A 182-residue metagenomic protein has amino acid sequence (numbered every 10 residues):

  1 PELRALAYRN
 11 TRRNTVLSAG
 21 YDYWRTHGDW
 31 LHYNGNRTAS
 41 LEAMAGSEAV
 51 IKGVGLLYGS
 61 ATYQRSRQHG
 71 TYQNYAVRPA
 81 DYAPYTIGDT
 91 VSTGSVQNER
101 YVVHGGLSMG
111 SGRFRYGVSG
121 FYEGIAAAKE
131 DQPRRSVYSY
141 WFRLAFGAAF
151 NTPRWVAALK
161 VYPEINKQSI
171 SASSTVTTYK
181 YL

Functional and structural regions predicted by a protein language model:
P1-N36: Short glycine/proline- and aromatic-enriched beta-strand/turn motifs that initiate or cap beta-hairpins
R13, R37-A43, Q97-V103, S136-F142: Residues that define the transmembrane beta-barrel architecture of outer-membrane proteins
R13-A19, G55-G59, F114-G120, A157-V161: Transmembrane beta-strands of outer-membrane beta-barrel proteins
A19-H27, Y63-R67, S111-R113, Y122-A126 (+1 more regions): Transmembrane beta-strands of outer-membrane beta-barrel pores
H27-N34, G70-A76, A128-R135, I170-V176: Outer-membrane beta-barrel translocator domains and adjoining extracellular loop/strand segments of Gram-negative
A43-A49, V103-M109, L144-F150: Residues on the lipid-exposed face of transmembrane beta-strands in outer-membrane beta-barrel proteins
Q73-I87, K160-L182: Short, flexible helix-coil linker/hinge segments at the edges of structured domains or between repeats
G106-A128, W141-F142: Surface-exposed extracellular loop regions of Gram-negative outer-membrane beta-barrel proteins
